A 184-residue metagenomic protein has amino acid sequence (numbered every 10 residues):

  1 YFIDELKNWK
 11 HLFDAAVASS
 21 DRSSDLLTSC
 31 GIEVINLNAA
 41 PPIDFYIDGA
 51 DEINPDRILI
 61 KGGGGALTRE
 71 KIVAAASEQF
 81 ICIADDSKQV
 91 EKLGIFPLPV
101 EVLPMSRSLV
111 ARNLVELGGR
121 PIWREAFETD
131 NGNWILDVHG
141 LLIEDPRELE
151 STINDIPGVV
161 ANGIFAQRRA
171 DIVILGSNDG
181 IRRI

Functional and structural regions predicted by a protein language model:
Y1-L6: N-terminal active-site wall of soluble small-molecule enzyme domains
K7-K10, I95-F96: A short, structure-level motif marking secondary-structure boundaries and short turns
K10-A16, I58: Short active-site oxyanion
D21-I184: Conserved phosphate- and dinucleotide-binding cores of soluble alpha/beta proteins, encompassing both enzyme active
